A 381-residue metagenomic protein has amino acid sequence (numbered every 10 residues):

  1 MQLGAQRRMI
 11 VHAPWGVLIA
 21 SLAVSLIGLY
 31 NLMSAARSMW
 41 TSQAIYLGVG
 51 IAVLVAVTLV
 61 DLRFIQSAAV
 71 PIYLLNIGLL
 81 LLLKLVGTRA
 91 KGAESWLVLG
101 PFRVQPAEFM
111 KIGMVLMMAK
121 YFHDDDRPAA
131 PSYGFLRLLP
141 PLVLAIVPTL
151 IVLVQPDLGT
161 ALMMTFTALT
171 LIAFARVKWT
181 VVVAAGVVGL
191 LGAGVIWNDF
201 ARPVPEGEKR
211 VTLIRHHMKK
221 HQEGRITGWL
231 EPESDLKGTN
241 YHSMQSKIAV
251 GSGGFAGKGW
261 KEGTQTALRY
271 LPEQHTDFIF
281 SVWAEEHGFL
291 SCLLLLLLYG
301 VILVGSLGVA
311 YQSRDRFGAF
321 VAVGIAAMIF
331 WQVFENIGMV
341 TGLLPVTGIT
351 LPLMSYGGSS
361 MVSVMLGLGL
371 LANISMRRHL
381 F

Functional and structural regions predicted by a protein language model:
M1-L3, W331-F381: A juxtamembrane structural motif centered on a specific transmembrane helix
M1-Q6, I10, G207-H217, R377-F381: Short, charged, intrinsically disordered terminal tails
G4-S21, I65: N-terminal membrane topogenic signal
R7-I10, V70-G78, I248-K258: Alpha-helical transmembrane segments of integral membrane proteins, especially early/N-terminal helices
L18-T239, S281-T341, L366, L370: Hydrophobic alpha-helical transmembrane segments of multi-pass inner membrane proteins, especially in bacterial systems
D157-L162, G259-G263, Q274-T276, T347 (+1 more regions): Transmembrane helix boundary and interhelical junction motifs in multipass membrane proteins
M244-L290, F317: Long extracytoplasmic/lumenal interhelical loops at the membrane interface of multi-pass membrane proteins
S252, A319-V321, I374-L380: Membrane-interacting alpha-helical segments
